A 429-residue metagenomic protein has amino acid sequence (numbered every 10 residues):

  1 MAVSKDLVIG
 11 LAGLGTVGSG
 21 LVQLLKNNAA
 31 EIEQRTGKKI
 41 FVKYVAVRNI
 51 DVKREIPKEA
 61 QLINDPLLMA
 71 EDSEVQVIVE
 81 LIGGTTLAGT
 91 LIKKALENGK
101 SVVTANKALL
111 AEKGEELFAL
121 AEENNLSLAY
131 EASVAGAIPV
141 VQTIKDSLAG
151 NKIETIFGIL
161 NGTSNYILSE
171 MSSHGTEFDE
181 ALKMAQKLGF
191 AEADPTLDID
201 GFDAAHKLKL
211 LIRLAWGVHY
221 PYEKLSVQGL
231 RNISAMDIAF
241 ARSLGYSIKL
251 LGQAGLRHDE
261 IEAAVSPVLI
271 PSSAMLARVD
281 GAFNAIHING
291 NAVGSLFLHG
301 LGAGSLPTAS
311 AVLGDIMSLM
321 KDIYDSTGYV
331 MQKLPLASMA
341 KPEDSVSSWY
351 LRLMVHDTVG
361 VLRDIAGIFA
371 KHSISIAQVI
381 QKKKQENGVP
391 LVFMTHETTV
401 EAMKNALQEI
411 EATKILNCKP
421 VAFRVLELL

Functional and structural regions predicted by a protein language model:
M1-N98: N-terminal glycine-/serine-/threonine-rich beta1-alpha1-beta2 phosphate-ribose binding loop of Rossmann-like
L62-N64, V79-E80, V103-A105, L128-A132 (+2 more regions): General beta-strand structural signal in soluble alpha/beta enzymes
A88-K94, N98, K107-K145: Rossmann-fold NAD(P)-binding glycine/threonine-rich loop
S101-V103, I376: A short hydrophobic/small-residue beta-strand
E122-D203, L210: Rossmann-like NAD(P)H-binding beta-loop-alpha module
I153-F157, N165-L168, S172, M184 (+5 more regions): Catalytic, metal-anchored helix/loop core of enzyme active sites in primary metabolism
E180-R278, F283-A285: Substrate-binding/catalytic subdomain of NAD(P)-dependent oxidoreductase enzymes
A311, I316-L429: A conserved regulatory-domain signal marking ACT and ACT-like small-molecule sensing domains and adjacent regulatory
